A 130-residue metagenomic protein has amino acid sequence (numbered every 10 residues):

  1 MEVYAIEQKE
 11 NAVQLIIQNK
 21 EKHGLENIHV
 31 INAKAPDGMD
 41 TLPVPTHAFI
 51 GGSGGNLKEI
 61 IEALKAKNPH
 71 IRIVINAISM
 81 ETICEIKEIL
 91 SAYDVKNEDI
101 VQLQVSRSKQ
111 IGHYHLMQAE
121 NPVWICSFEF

Functional and structural regions predicted by a protein language model:
M1-Y4, I73: Short beta-strand element of Class I
Y4-P45: S-adenosyl-L-methionine
I6, I50, N76-A77: Active-site-adjacent beta-strand anchor residues
V13, L57-K58, I83-C84: Short, well-ordered alpha-helical microsegments
I17-Q18, I60-A63, I86-E88: Short amphipathic alpha-helical segments
I31-R72: Active-site segment flanking the S-adenosylmethionine/decSAM binding pocket in AdoMet-dependent transferases
K65-A119: C-terminal substrate-binding/active-site "lid" region of AdoMet-derived donor-dependent transferases
N121-S127: Short hydrophobic/aromatic beta-strand or adjacent loop that forms the aromatic wall/cage of a ligand/substrate-binding
